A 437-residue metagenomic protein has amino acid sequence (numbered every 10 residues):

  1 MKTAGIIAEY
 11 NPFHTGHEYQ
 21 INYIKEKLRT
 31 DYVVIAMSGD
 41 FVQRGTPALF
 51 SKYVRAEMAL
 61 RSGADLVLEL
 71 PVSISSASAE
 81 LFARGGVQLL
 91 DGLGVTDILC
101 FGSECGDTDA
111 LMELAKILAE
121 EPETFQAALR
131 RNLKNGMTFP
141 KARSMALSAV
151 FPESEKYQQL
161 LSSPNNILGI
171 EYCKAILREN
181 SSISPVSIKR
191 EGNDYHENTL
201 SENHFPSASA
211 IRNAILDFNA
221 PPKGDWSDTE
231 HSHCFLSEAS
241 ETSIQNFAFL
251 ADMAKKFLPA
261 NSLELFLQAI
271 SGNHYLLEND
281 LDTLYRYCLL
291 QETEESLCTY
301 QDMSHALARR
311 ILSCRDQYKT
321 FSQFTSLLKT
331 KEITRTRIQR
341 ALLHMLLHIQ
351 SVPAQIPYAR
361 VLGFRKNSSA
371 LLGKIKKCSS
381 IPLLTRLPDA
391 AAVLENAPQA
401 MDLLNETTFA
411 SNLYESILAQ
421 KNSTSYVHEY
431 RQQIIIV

Functional and structural regions predicted by a protein language model:
M1-R55: N-terminal catalytic cores of NTP/NDP-binding nucleotidyl/phosphoryl-transfer enzymes
A8, V42-Q43, A59, S73-I74 (+1 more regions): Short, contiguous strand/loop micro-motifs
K25-E26, L60, V87, D91-G92: Non-catalytic positions within long, well-ordered alpha-helices that form the structural scaffold/packing of enzyme
L28-D31, A64, V95-T96: Short, high-confidence coil segments that cap the C-terminus of an alpha-helix and link into the following beta-strand
V33-S38, A64-L68, P152: A short alpha-helix capping/helix-coil boundary motif
Y53-A56, L60, A210-I215: Hydrophobic/aromatic-rich, well-ordered segments within soluble, folded domains that form packed cores
E57-P71: A glycine-rich helix N-cap at a beta->alpha junction
E69-V437: Active-site cores that bind ATP or allylic diphosphates and position pyrophosphate for catalysis
